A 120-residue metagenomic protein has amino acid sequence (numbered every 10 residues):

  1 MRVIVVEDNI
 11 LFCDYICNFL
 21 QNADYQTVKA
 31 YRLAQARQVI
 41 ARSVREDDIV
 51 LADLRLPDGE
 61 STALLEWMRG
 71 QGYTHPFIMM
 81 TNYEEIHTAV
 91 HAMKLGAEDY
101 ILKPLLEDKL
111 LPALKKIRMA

Functional and structural regions predicted by a protein language model:
E7: Conserved acidic carboxylate
I10-Q35, G70: Two-component/phosphorelay signaling modules centered on CheY-like receiver
K29-I49: Acidic, metal-coordinating helix/loop segments flanking the phosphotransfer/catalytic sites of two-component signaling
R32, E60-A63: Acidic catalytic/metal-coordinating carboxylates
D53, T81: Active-site residues of response regulator receiver
T62-Y73, H91: Short amphipathic alpha-helix used as the core "switch/output" element in two-component signaling
E85-H87, I101, L105-K115: C-terminal output helix
